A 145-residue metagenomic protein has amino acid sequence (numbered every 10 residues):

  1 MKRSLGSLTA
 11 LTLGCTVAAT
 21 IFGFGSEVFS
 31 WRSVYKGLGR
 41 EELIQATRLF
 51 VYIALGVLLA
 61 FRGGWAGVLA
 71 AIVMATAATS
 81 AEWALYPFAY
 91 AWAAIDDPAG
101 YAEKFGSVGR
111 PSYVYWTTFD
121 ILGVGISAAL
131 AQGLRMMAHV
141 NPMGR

Functional and structural regions predicted by a protein language model:
M1-L49: N-terminal signal-anchor transmembrane alpha-helix
R3, S7-L11, R110-G144: Membrane-water interface at the C-terminal end of transmembrane alpha helices
C15-V17, W65-P87: Hydrophobic alpha-helical membrane-insertion segments
I21-S26, L55, L59, G63 (+4 more regions): Alpha-helical membrane-inserting segments
V28-I44, W83-T117: Interfacial non-cytosolic loop connecting adjacent transmembrane helices
Q45-V73: Canonical alpha-helical transmembrane segments
R48-V51, L85, G123: Hydrophobic side chains within alpha-helical segments
